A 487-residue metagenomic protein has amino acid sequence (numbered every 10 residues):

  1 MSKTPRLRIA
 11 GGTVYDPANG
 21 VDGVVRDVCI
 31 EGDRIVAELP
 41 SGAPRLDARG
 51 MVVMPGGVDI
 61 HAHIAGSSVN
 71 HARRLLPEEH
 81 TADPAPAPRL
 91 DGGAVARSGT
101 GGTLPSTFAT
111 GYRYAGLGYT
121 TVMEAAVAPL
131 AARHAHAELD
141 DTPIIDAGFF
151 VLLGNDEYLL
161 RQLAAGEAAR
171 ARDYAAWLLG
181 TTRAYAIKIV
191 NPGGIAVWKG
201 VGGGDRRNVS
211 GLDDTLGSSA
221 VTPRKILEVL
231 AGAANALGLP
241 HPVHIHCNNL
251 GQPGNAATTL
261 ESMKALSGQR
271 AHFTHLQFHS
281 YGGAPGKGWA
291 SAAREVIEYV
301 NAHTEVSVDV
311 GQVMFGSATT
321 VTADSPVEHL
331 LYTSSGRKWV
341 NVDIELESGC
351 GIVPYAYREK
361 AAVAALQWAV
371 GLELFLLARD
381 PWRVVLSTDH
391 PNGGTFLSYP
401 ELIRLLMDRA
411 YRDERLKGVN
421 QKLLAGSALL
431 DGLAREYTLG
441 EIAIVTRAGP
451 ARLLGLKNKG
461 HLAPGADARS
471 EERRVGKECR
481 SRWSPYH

Functional and structural regions predicted by a protein language model:
M1-A43, D47-M54, R452, L456 (+1 more regions): N-terminal metal-binding scaffold of metallo-dependent hydrolase/deaminase domains
G12, V28, D33, G50 (+10 more regions): Divalent metal-coordination and catalytic microenvironments
M51-E138: Metal-associated gating/positioning segment near the N- to mid-region
H61-S67, H246-N248, H275, R473: Histidine-centered divalent metal-coordination motifs
P77-T100, G202-G217, V327-I352, D408-S427: A solvent-exposed, charged loop/short amphipathic helix patch at secondary-structure junctions
E167-I189, I195-V384: Histidine/acidic residue-rich metal-binding segments in metalloenzymes
S348-A361, Q367-P464: His/Asp/Glu-enriched, well-ordered alpha-helical/loop segment that forms or immediately abuts the divalent-metal
E472-C479, H487: Conserved small/polar residues in nucleotide/adenosyl-binding loops
